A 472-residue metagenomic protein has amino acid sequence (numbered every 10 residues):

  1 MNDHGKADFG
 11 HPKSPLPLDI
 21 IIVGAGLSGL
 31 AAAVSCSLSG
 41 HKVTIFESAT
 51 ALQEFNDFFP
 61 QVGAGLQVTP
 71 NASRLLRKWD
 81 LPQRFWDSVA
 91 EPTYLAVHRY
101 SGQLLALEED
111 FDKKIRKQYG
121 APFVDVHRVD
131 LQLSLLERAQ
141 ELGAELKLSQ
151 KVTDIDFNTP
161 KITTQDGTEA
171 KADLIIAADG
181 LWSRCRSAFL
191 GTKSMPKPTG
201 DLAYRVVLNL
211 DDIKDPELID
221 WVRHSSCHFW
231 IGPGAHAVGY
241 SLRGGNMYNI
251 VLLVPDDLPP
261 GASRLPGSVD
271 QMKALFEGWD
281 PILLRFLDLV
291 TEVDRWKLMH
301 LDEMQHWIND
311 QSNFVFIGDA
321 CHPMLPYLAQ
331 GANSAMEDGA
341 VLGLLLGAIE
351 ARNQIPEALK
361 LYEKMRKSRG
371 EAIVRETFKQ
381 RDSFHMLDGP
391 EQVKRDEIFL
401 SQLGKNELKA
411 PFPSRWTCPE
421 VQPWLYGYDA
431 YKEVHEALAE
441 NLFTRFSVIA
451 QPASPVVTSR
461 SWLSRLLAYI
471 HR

Functional and structural regions predicted by a protein language model:
N2-I21, S28, L52-T69: Accessory recognition modules or surfaces
N2-L18, D87, G102-L104, L344-R472: C-terminal helical "tail/cap" subdomain of flavin- and related membrane-associated enzymes
D3-G5, N158-K161, R295-D302: Short gly/ser/thr-rich secondary-structure transition/capping motifs
D19, K42, M247: Residues at the starts of beta-strands that form the adenosine-phosphate
I22-L38, K42, F46-A49, I176-A177 (+3 more regions): Conserved mid-domain beta->alpha element of the FAD-binding
K42-T44, A51, P82, E145: Residue-level detector of anion-binding/catalytic polar loops
E54-R138, F384: Active-site-adjacent segment of FAD-dependent monooxygenases/related oxidoreductases
S101, L133-T291: Conserved FAD-binding catalytic core of PHBH/FMO-like flavoproteins
